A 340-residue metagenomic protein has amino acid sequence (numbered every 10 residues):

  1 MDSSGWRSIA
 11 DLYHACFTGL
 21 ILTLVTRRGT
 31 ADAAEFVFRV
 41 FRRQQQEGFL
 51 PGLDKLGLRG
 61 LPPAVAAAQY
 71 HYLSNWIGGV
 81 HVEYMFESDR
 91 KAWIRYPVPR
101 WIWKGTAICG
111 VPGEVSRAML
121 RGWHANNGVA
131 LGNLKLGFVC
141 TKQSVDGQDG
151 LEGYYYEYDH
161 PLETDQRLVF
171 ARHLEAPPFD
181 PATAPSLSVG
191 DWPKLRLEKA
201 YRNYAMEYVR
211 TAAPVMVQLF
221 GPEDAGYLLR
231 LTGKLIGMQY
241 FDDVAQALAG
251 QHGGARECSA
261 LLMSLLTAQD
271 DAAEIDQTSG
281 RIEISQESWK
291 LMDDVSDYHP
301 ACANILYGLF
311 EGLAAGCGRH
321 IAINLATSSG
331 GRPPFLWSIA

Functional and structural regions predicted by a protein language model:
M1-W93, R100-A118, V129, N133-G150 (+1 more regions): N-terminal accessory segment detector
M119-W123: Elongated alpha-helical scaffolds
